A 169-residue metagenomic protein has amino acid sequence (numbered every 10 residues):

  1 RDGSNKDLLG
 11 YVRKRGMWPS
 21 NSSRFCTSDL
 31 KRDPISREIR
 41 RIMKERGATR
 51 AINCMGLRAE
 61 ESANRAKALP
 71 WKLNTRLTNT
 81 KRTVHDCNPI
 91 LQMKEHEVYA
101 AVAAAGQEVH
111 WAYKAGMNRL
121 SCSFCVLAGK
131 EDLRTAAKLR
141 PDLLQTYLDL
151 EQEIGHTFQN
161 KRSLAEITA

Functional and structural regions predicted by a protein language model:
R1-A169: Nucleotide-activated chemistry modules centered on ATP-dependent adenylation/adenylyltransferase
